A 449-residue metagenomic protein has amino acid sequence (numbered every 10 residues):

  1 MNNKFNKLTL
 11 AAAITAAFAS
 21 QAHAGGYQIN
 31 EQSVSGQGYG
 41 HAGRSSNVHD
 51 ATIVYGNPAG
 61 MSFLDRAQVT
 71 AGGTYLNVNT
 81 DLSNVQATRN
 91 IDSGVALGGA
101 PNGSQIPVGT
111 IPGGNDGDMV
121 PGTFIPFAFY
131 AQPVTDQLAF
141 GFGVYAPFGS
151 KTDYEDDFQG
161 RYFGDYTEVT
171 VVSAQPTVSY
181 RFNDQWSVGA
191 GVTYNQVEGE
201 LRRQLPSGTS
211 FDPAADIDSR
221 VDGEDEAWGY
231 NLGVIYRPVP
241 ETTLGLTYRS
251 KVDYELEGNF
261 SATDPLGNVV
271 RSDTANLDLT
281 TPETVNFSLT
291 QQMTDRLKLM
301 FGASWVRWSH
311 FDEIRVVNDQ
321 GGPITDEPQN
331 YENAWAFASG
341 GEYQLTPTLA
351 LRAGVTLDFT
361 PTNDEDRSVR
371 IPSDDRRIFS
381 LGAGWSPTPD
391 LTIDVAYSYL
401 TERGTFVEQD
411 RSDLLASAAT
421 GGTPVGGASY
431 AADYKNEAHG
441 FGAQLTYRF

Functional and structural regions predicted by a protein language model:
M1-A24: Gram-negative bacterial Sec-dependent N-terminal signal peptides
A16-S20, G73, A383: Residue-level signal for alpha-helical transmembrane segments in multi-pass membrane proteins
H23-G40, I91-Q105, G122-F449: Outer-membrane beta-barrel porins/channels
Y27-G43, S62-D81: Transmembrane beta-strand segments of Gram-negative outer membrane beta-barrel proteins
H41-H49, N79-P121: Surface-exposed strand-loop-strand hairpins of Gram-negative outer-membrane beta-barrel proteins
R44-H49, V54-A67, Y130-D136, G149: Outer-membrane beta-barrel pore proteins
F63, T70, Y75-N79, D118-G122 (+4 more regions): Generic, well-ordered alpha-helical segments
